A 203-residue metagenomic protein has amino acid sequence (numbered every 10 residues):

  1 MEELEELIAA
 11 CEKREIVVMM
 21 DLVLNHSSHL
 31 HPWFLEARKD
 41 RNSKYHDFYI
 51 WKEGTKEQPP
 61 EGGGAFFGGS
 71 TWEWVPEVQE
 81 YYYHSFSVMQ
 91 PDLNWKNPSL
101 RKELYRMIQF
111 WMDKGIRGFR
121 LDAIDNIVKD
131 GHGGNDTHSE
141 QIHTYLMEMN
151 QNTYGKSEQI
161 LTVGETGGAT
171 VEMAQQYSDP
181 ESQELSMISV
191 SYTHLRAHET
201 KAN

Functional and structural regions predicted by a protein language model:
M1-Y105, Q109, D113, I124-P180: Acidic/aromatic-lined carbohydrate-recognition and catalytic surfaces of CAZymes acting on diverse glycans
F119-L121: Hydrophobic residues within beta-strands of alpha/beta enzymes
S182-M187: Structural recognition of alpha->loop->beta junctions
S189-S191: Acidic, proline/serine/threonine- and glycine-rich low-complexity intrinsically disordered segments
T193-T200: Conserved small/polar residues in nucleotide/adenosyl-binding loops
